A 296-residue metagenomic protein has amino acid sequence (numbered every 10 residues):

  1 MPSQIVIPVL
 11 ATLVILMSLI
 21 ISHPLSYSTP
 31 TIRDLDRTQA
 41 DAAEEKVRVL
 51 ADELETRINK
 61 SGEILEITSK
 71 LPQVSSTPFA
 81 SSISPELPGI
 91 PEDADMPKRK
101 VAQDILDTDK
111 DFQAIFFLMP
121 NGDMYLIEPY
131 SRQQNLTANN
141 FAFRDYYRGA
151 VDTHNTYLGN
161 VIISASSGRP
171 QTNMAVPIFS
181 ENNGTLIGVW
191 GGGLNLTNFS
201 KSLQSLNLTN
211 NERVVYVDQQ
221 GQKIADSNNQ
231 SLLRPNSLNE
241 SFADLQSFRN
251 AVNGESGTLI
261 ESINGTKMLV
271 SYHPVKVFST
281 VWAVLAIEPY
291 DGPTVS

Functional and structural regions predicted by a protein language model:
M1-I5, I15, D34, G292: Non-catalytic regulatory/interaction regions at protein termini and inter-domain linkers
V9, L16-P88, D107, D111 (+1 more regions): Juxtamembrane extracytoplasmic/periplasmic/luminal helical "stalk" adjacent to the first N-terminal
L10, V14, S18, D291-S296: Cytoplasm-proximal transmembrane signaling helix
S28-R33, F199-L203, P289-S296: Membrane-interface helix-start motif
T56-K70, Q103-L126, N155-T156, Q204-A225 (+1 more regions): Short N-terminal helix-loop-first-beta-strand/juxtamembrane motif that initiates sensory/input modules
D95-D109, Q133, N140, V189-R234 (+1 more regions): Solvent-exposed, extracytoplasmic
D111, N121-K201, S205, E255-K267: Extracytoplasmic/periplasmic ligand-binding sensor regions of membrane-associated signaling proteins
L238-S296: Extracellular/periplasmic juxtamembrane segments that couple receptor/chemosensory ectodomains to their
